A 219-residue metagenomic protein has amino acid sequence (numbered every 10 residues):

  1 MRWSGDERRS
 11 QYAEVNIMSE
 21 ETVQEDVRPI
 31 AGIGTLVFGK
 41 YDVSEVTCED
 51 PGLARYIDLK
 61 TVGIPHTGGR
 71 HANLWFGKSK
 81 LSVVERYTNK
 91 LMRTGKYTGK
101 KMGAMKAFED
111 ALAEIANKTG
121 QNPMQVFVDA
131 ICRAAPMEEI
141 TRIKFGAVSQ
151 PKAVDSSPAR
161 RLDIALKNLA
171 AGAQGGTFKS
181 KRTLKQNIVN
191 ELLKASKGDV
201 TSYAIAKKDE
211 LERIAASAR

Functional and structural regions predicted by a protein language model:
W3, Y12-T98, M102-M105, E109-R219: Strongly charged
